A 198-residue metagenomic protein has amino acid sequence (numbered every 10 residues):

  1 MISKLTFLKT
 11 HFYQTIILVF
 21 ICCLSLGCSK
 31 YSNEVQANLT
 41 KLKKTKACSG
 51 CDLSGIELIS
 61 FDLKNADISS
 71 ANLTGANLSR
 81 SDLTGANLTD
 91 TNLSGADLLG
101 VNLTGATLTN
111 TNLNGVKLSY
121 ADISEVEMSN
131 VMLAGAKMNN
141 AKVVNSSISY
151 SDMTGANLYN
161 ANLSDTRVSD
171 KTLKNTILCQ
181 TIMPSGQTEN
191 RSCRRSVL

Functional and structural regions predicted by a protein language model:
S3-I16: Bacterial N-terminal signal peptides that target proteins for export
S29-L198: Tandem repeat scaffolds
